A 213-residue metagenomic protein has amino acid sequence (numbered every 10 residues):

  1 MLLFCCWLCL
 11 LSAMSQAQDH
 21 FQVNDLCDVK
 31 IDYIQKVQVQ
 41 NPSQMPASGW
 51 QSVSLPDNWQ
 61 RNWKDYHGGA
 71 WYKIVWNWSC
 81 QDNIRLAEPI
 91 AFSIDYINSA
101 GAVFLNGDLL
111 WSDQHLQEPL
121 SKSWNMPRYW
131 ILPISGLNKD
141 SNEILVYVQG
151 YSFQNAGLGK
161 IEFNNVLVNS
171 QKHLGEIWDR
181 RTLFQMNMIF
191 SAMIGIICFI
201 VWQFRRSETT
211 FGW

Functional and structural regions predicted by a protein language model:
L2-S12: Bacterial N-terminal signal peptides
A13-D65, V75-N77, E143-E176: Accessory carbohydrate-binding/adhesion or oligomerization-edge regions at the termini of glycan-active proteins
P46, W50, Q81-N106, I144-V146: Aromatic-lined ligand-binding clefts that engage carbohydrates, nucleic acids, or primary amines
Q60-W71, L116-M126: Extracellular beta-rich ligand/substrate-recognition surface
Y72-E88, L132-N138: Extracellular and analogous surface-interaction loops
F104-I161: Beta-strand-rich ligand-recognition modules
Y129-K139, L158-N169, M188-F199: Hydrophobic alpha-helical transmembrane segments
E176-W213: Core alpha-helical transmembrane segments of integral membrane proteins
